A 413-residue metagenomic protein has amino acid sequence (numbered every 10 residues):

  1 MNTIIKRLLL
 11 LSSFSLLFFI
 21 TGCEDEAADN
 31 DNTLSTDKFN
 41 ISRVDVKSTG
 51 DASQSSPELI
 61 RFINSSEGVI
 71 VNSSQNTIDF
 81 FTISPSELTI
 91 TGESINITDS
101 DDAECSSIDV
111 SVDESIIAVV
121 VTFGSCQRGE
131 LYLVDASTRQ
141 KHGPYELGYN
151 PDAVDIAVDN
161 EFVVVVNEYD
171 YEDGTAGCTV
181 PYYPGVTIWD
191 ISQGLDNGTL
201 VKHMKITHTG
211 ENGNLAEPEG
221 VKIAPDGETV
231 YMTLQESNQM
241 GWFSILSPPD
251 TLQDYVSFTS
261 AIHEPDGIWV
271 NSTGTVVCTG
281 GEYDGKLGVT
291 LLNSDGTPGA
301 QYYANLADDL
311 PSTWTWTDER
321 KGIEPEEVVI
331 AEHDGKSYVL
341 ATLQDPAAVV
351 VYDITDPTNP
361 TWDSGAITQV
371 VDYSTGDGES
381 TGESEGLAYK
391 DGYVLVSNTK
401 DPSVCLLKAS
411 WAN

Functional and structural regions predicted by a protein language model:
L16-V44: Bacterial Sec-dependent N-terminal signal peptides
S42-A52, E93-D101, G194-A216, T251-A261 (+2 more regions): Surface-exposed loop and turn segments in beta-propeller and other repeat-based domains that flank or scaffold
D45-T77: Beta-strand-rich domains and repeat architectures in extracellular enzymes and scaffolds, especially beta-propellers
A52-I60, A103-I108, P151, G213-K222 (+3 more regions): Signature of short aromatic-glycine-proline-rich micro-motifs recurring in repeat-based ectodomains
I63-S65, V110-D113, V158-N160, P225-D226 (+3 more regions): Residue-level detector of Asp-centered blade-edge/turn motifs that repeat once per structural unit in beta-propeller
V71-Q75, T122-G124, E168-D170, Q235-E236 (+3 more regions): Short loop/turn segments immediately following the C-termini of beta-strands
V120-S125, V166-P184, T279-L287: Short, conserved, GDST-rich strand-edge loop motifs in beta-rich repeat architectures
E383-N413: Blade-level signature of beta-propeller repeat domains, shared across WD40, Kelch, NHL, RCC1 and BNR/Asp-box propellers
